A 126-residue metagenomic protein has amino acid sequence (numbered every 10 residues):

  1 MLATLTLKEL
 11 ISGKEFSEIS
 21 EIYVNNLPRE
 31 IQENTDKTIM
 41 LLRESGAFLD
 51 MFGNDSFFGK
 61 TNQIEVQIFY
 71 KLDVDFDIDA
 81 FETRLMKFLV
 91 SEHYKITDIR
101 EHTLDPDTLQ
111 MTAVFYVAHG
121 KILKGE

Functional and structural regions predicted by a protein language model:
M1-F52: Small/polar-rich, solvent-exposed N-terminal microdomains that initiate assembly or binding
R43-G46, F58-Q63, L85-L89, A118: Short, low-complexity, polar/charged sequence segments that are solvent-exposed and flexible
M51-N54, K124-E126: Short, charged, solvent-exposed linker or helix-capping segments at domain edges/interfaces that act as flexible hinges
G53-F58, P106: Short, solvent-exposed beta-strand/turn "edge" segments of beta-rich domains on protein surfaces
F58-L72, L109-K121: Oligomerization/assembly interface segments of phage tail-like spikes and tubes
V74-I78: A short beta-strand-loop-beta hairpin characteristic of the jelly-roll/cupin
A80-E126: Acidic-leaning, charged glycine-interspersed low-complexity segments
